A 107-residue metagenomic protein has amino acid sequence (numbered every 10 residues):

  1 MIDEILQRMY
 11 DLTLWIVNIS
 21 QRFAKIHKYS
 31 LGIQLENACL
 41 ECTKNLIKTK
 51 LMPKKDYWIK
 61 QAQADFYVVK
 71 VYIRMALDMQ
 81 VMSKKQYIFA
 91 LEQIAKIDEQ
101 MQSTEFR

Functional and structural regions predicted by a protein language model:
M1-R107: Amphipathic alpha-helical assembly/interaction segments
